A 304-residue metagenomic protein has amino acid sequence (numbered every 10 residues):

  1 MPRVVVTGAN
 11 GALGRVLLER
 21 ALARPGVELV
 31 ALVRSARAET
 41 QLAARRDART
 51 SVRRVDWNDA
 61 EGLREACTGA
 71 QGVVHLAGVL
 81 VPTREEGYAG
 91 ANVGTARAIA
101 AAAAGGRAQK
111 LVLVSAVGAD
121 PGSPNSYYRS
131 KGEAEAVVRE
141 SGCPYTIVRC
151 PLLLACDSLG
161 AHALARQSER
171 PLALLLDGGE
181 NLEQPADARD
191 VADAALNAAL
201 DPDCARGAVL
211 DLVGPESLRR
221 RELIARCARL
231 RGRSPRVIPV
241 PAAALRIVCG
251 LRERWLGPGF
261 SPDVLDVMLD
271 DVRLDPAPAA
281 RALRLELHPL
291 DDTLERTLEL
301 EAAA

Functional and structural regions predicted by a protein language model:
P2-R24: N-terminal Rossmann NAD(P)H-binding glycine-rich loop of SDR-like oxidoreductase domains
L32-R37, D56-W57: N-terminal Rossmann-fold cofactor-binding loop
R46-A98, A102, V117-P121: NAD(P)H-binding glycine-rich loop region in Rossmannoid oxidoreductase-like domains and their noncatalytic homologs
V79-L80, Y88-S141, Y145-P151: Conserved Rossmann-fold NAD(P)-dependent oxidoreductase catalytic core, especially the SDR/UDP-sugar
A89-V93, P124-G132, L154, S158 (+4 more regions): Short-chain dehydrogenase/reductase
L159-G160, G178-L200, G207-D211: Substrate-positioning beta->alpha
L164-D177: A short C-terminal helix-loop "cap" of Rossmann-like NAD(P)-dependent dehydrogenase/epimerase domains
A194, A198-F260, L274-A304: Mid/C-terminal beta-alpha module of Rossmann-like enzyme folds, strongest in SDR-family dehydrogenases/epimerases
